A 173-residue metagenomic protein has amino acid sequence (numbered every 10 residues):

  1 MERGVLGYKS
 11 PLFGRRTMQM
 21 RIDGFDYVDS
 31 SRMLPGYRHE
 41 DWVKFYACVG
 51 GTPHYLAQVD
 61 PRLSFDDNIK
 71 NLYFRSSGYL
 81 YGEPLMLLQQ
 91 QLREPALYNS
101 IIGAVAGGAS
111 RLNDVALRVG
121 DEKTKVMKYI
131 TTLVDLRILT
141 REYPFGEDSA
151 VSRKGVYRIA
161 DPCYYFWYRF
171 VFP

Functional and structural regions predicted by a protein language model:
M1-R3, D26-V28, P53, L63 (+2 more regions): Conserved nucleotide-binding/hydrolysis micro-motifs of P-loop NTPases
E2-T17: Short regulatory helix/loop adjacent to the ATP-binding pocket of P-loop NTPases
L6-G7, R21-D23, F65: Helicase motor core with emphasis on the C-terminal RecA-like subdomain
P11-L12, D41, R93-L97: N-terminal positioning helix adjacent to the helix-turn-helix/winged-helix DNA-binding module
T17-K44: Conserved small helical "lid"/interfacial subdomain of P-loop NTPases
S31, Y46, D114-A116: The alpha-helix within a helix-turn-helix
H39-Q58, A109: The conserved phosphate-sensing helix
P61, D67-P173: Accessory nucleic acid-recognition modules appended to NTPase machines
